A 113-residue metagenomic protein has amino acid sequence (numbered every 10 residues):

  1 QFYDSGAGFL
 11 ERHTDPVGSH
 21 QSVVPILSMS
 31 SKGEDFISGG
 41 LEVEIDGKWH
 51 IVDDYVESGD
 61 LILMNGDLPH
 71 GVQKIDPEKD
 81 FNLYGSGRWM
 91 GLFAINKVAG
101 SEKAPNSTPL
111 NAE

Functional and structural regions predicted by a protein language model:
Q1-G33, L92: Conserved double-stranded beta-helix
Q21, K32, F36-E113: Catalytic core of Fe(II)/2-oxoglutarate
